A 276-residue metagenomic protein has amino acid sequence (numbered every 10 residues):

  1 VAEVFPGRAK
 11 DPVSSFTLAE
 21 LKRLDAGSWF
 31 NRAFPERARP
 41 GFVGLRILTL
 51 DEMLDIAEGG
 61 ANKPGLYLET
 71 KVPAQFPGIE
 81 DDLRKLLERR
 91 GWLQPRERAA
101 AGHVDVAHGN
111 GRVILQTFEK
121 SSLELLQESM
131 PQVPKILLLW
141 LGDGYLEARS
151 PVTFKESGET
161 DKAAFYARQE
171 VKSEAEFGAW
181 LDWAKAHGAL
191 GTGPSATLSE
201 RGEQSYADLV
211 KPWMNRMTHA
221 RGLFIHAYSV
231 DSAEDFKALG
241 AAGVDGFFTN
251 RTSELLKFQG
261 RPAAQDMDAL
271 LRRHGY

Functional and structural regions predicted by a protein language model:
V1-E124, E128, Q132-R168, H187-S199 (+1 more regions): Metal-dependent phosphodiesterase/phospholipase catalytic core, i.e., the His/Asp/Glu-rich active-site region
S129, P134-Y276: C-terminal active-site rim and adjoining tail of enzyme catalytic domains
